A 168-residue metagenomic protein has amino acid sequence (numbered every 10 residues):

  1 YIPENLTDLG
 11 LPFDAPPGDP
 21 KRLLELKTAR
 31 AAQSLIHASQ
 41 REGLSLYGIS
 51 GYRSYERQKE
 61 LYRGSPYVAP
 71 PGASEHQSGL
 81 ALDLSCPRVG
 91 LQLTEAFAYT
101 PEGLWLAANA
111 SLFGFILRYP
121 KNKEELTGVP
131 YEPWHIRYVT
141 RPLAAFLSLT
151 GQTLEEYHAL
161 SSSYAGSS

Functional and structural regions predicted by a protein language model:
Y1-G51, Y55-S168: Extracytoplasmic cell-surface/polysaccharide-interacting catalytic and binding patches
